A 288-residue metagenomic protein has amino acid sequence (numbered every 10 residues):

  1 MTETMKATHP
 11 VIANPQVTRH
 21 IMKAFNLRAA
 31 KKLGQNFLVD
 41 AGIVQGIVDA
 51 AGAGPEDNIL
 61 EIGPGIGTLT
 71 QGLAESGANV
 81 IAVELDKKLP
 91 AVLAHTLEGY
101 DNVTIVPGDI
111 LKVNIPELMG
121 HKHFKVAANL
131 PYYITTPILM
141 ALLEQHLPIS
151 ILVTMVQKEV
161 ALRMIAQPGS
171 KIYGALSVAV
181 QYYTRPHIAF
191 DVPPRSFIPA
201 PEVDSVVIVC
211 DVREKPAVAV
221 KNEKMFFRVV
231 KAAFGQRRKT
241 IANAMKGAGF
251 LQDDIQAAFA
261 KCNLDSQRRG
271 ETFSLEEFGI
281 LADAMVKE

Functional and structural regions predicted by a protein language model:
M1-A232, A260, E271, I280: Catalytic cores of RNA-modifying enzymes
V212, V230-E288: C-terminal lobe and adjacent flexible extensions of AdoMet/dcAdoMet transferase-like proteins
